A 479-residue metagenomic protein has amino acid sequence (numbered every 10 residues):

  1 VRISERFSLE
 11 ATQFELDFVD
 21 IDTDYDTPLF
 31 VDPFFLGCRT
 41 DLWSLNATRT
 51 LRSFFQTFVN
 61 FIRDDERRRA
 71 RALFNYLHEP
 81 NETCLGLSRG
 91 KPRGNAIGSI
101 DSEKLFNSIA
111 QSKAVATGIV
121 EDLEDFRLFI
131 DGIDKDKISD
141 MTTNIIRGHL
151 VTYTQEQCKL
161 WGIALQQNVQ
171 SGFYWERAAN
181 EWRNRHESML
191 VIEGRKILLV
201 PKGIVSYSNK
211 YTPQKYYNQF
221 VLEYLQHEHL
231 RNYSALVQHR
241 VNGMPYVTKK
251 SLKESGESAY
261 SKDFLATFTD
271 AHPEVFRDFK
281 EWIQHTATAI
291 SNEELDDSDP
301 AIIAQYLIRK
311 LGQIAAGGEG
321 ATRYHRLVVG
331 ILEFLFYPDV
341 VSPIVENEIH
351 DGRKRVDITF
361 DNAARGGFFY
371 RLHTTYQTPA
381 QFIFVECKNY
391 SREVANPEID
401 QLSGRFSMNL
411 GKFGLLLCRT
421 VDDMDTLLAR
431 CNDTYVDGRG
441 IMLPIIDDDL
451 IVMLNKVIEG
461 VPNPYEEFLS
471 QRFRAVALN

Functional and structural regions predicted by a protein language model:
V1-L252: Terminal, charged accessory segments of proteins
D41-W43, L150, Q157, Q166 (+15 more regions): Generic alpha-helix signal with a bias toward terminal, lower-confidence helices and secondary-structure junctions
R49, S53, T57-N60, N75 (+20 more regions): Charged/polar, solvent-exposed surface patches and flexible loops
S99-Q111, E281-I290, A316-G317, K354-D361: Short, mixed-charge, low-aromatic patches
I119-L123, P300-I303, T374-T375: Short hydrophobic/aromatic-rich motifs at helix boundaries and adjacent loops
W175-I344, I349-G352: The feature marks a conserved, polyanion-engaging helical scaffold used by nucleic-acid processing enzymes and innate
I303-N479: Catalytic core segments in nucleotide and nucleic-acid processing enzymes
